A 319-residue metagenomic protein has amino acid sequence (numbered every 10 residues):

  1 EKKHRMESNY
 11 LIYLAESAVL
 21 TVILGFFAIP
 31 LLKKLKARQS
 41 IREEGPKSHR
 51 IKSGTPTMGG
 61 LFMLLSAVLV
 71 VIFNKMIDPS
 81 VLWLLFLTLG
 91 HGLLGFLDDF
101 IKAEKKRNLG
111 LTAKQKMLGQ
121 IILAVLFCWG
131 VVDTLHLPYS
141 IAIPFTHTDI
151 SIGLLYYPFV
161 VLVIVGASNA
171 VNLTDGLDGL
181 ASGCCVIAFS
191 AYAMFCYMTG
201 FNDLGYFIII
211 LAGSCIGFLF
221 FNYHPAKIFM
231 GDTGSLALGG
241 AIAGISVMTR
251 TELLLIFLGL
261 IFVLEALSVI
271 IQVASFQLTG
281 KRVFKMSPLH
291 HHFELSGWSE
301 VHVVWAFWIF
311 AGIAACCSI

Functional and structural regions predicted by a protein language model:
E1-R5: Short, Lys/Arg-enriched N-terminal segments with co-localized hydrophobic residues within the first ~10-30 amino acids
E7-K33, M63-L93, F127-T134, L155-I319: Alpha-helical transmembrane segments
I29-K33, A37-P46: N-terminal alpha-helical transmembrane segments of multi-pass membrane transport and channel/translocase proteins
R42-T55, K106-G119, H290, L295: Juxtamembrane helix-capping/reentrant segments at transmembrane boundaries
S53-G54, P144-L155: Short aromatic-rich membrane-water interface segments that cap or initiate transmembrane helices in multi-pass membrane
D78-T112, K116-M117: Hydrophobic alpha-helical hairpins/lids featuring a short glycine-rich hinge
E104, L135-T148: Membrane-interface helix termini and inter-helical loops of multi-pass transporters
